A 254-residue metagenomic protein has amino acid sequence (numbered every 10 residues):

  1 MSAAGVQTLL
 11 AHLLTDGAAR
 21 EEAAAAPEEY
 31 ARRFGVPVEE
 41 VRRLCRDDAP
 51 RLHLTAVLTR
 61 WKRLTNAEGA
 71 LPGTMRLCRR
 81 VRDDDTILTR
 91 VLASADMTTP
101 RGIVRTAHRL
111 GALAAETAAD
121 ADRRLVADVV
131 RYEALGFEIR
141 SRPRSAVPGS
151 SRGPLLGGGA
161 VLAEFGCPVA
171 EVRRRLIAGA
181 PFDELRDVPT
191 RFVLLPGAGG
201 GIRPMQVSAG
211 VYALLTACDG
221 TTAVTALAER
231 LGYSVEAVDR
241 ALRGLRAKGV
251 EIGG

Functional and structural regions predicted by a protein language model:
M1-G149, A198-G254: Long, charge-rich, low-complexity alpha-helical segments
G149-L156: Long, hydrophobic alpha/beta structural blocks
G158-D219: Low-complexity, glycine/alanine/valine/leucine- and proline-rich hydrophobic stretches
